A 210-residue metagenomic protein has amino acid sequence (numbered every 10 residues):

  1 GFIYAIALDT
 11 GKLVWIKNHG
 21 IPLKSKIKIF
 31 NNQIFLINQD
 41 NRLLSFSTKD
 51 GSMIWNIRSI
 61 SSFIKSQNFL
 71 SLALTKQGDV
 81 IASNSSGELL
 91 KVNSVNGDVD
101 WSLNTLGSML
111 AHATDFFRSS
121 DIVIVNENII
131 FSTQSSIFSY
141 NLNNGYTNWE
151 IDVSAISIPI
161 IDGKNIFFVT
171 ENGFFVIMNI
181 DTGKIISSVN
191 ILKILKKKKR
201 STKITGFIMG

Functional and structural regions predicted by a protein language model:
G1, N31, N38-Q39, N84-S85 (+4 more regions): Structural signature of WD-repeat beta-propellers
Y4, L44, L90, V99 (+2 more regions): WD40 beta-propeller blade core
A5-K17, I34, Q39: Post-signal-peptide, soluble extracytosolic/periplasmic N-terminal scaffold domains of envelope/secretory systems
A7-G11, S47-G51, N93-G97, N141-N144 (+1 more regions): Short loop/turn segments that connect beta-strands within beta-propeller blades
K12-N31, S52-Q77, D98-N126, Q134 (+2 more regions): Extracytoplasmic beta-rich repeat domains
N165-V176: Acidic (E/D-rich), amphipathic helical modules within compact regulatory domains
